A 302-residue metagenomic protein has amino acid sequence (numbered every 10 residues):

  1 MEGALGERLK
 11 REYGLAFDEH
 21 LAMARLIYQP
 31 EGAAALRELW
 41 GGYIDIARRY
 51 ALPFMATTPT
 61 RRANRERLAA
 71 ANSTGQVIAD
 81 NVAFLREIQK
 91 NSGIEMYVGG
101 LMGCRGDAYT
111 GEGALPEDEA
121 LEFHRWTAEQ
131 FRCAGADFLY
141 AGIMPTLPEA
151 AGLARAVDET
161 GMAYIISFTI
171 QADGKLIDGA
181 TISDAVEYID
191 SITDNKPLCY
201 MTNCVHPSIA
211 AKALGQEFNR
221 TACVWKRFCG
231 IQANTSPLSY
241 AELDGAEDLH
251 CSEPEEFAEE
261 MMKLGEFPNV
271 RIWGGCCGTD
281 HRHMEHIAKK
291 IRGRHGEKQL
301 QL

Functional and structural regions predicted by a protein language model:
M1-L302: Domain-level signal for soluble alpha/beta catalytic cores
